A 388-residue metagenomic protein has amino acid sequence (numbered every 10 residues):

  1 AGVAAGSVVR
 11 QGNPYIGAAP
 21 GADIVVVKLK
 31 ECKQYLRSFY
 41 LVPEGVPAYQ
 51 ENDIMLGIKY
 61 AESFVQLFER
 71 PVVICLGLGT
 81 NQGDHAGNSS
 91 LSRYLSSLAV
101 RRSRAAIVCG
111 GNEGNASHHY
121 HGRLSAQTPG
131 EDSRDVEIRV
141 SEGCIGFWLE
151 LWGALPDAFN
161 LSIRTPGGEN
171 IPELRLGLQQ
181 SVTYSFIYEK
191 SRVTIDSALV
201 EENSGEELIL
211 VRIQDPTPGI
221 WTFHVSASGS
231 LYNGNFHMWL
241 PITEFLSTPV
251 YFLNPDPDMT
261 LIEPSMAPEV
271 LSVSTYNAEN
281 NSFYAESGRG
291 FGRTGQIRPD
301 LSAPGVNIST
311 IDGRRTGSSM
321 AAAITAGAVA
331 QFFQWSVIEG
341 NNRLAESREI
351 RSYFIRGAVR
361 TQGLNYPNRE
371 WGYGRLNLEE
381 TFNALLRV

Functional and structural regions predicted by a protein language model:
A1-A4, V25-C32, E62-F68, A158 (+1 more regions): Hydrolase catalytic cores
A1-G83, L161, A322, W335: Subtilisin-like peptidase catalytic core
C75-L78, A106-G111, V273-S274: Active-site neighborhood of phospho(di)ester-bond hydrolases with catalytic His/Asp-centered motifs
S90-S103: Catalytic-core regions built around general acid/base machinery
A116-L208, Q214, V225-S226, Y251-Q334: Extracellular S/T/G-rich loop segment that most often corresponds to the catalytic His/Ser-adjacent loop
T217-W221: A glycine-anchored, Pro-Gly-centered beta-turn/N-cap motif
S230-I242: Edge beta-strands of jelly-roll/beta-sandwich modules across compartments, strongly enriched in secreted/luminal
L364-V388: Caspase-like cysteine protease fold
